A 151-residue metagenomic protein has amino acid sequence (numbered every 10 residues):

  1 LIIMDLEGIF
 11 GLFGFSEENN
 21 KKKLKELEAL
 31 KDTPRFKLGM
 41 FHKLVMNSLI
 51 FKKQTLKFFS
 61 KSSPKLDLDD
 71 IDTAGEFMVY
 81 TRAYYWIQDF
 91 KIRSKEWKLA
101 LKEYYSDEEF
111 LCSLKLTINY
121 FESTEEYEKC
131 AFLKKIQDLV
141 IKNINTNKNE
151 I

Functional and structural regions predicted by a protein language model:
I2-E122, D138-I151: Long, low-complexity, acidic Ser/Pro- and Gly-enriched intrinsically disordered regions in large eukaryotic
